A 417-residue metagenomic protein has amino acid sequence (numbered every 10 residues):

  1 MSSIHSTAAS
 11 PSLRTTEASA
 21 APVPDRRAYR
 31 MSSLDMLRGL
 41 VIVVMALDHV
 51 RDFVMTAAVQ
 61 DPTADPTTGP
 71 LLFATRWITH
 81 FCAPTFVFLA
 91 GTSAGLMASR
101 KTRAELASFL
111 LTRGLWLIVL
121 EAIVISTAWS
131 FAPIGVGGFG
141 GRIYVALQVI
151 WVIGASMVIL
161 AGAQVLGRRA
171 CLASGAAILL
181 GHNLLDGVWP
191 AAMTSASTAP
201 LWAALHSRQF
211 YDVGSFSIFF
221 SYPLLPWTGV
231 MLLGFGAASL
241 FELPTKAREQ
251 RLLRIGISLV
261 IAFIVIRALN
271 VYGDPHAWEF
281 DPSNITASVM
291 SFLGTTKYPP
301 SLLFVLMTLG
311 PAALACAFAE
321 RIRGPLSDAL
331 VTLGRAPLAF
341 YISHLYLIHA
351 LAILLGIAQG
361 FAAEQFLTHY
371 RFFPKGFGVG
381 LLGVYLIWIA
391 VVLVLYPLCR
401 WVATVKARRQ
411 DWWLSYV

Functional and structural regions predicted by a protein language model:
S2-V417: Alpha-helical transmembrane segments and their immediate juxtamembrane cytosolic regions
